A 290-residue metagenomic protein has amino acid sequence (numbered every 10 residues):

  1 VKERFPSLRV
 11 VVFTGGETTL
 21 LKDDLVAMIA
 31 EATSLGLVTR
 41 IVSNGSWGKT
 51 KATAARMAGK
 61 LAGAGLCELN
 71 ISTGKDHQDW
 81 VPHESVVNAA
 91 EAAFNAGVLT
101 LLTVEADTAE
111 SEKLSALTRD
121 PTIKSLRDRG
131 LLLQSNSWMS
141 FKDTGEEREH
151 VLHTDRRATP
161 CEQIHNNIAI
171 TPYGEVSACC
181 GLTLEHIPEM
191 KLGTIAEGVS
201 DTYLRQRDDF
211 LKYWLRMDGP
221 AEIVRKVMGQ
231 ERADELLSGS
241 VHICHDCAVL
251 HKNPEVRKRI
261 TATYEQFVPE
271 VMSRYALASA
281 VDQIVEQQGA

Functional and structural regions predicted by a protein language model:
V1-F13, L21-S125: Radical SAM/AdoMet-radical enzyme domain recognition
G16: Active-site neighborhood of divalent metal-dependent phosphoester/pyrophosphate hydrolases
P121-V151, G181-L237: C-terminal accessory region of radical SAM enzymes
C161-I164: Short, small/polar residue-rich loop motifs at catalytic or cofactor-binding pockets
T171: Short, acidic, Ser/Thr-enriched surface-loop or helix-capping motifs
A221-A290: Radical SAM enzyme core and accessory elements
